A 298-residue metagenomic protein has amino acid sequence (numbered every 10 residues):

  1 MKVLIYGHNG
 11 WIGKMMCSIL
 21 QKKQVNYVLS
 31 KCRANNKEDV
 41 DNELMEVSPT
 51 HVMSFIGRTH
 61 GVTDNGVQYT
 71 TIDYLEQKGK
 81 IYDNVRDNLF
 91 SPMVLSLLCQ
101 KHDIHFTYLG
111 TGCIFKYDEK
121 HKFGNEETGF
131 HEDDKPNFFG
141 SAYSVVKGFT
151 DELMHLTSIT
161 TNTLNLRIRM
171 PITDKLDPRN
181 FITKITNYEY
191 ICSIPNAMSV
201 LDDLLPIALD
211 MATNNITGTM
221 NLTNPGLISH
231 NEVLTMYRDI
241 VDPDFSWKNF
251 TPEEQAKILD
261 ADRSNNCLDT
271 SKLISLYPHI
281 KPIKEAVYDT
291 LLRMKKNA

Functional and structural regions predicted by a protein language model:
M1-K22: N-terminal Rossmann NAD(P)H-binding glycine-rich loop of SDR-like oxidoreductase domains
Y6, F55-I56, F106-G112, L166-I168: SDR active-site strand-loop-helix element
N26-N36, K248-T251: A short beta-strand-loop structural module common to alpha/beta enzyme folds
N36-L89: NAD(P)H-binding glycine-rich loop region in Rossmannoid oxidoreductase-like domains and their noncatalytic homologs
Q77-S91, C113-L166, T173: Catalytic helix-loop patch of NAD(P)-dependent Rossmann-fold dehydrogenases
A142-V145, M170-T213, G218: Substrate-positioning beta->alpha
I207-D260, S264-N265, A298: Mid/C-terminal beta-alpha module of Rossmann-like enzyme folds, strongest in SDR-family dehydrogenases/epimerases
K281-A298: Amphipathic terminal alpha-helices
